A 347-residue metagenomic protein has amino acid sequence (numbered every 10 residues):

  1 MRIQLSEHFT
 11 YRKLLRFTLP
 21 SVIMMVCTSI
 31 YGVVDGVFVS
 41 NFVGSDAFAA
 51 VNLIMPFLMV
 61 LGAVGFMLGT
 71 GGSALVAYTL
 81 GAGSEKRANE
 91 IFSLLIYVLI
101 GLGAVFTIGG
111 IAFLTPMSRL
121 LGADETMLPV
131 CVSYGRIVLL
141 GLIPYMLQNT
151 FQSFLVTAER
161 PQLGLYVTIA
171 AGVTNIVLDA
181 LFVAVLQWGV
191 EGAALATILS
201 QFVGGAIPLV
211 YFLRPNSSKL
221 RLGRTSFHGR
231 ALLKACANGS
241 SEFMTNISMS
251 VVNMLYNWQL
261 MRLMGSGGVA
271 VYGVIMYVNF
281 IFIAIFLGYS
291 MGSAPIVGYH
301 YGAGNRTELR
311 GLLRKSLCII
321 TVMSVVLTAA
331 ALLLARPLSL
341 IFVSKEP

Functional and structural regions predicted by a protein language model:
M1-T18, T197, P208-M249: Interhelical loop/hinge segments that connect adjacent transmembrane helices in multipass membrane
R12-S73, A237-M261: Signature of the first transmembrane helix
T18, N52-M55, L99, G135-V138 (+6 more regions): Residue-level recognition of transmembrane alpha-helices in multi-pass small-molecule transporters/permeases
I30-F48, S118-E125, L181-W188, S250-Y277 (+3 more regions): Helix-terminus/linker motif at the lipid-water interface of multi-pass membrane proteins
I30-V33, V37, V64, A104-T115 (+11 more regions): Membrane-embedded alpha-helical segments of multi-pass transporters/permeases
F48-I108, Y145-G164, V271-A335: Small-residue-rich hydrophobic transmembrane alpha-helices
E125-Q148, F280, E346-P347: Alpha-helical transmembrane segments of multi-pass membrane proteins
Y134, V167-L181, W188-N216: Hydrophobic alpha-helical transmembrane segments
